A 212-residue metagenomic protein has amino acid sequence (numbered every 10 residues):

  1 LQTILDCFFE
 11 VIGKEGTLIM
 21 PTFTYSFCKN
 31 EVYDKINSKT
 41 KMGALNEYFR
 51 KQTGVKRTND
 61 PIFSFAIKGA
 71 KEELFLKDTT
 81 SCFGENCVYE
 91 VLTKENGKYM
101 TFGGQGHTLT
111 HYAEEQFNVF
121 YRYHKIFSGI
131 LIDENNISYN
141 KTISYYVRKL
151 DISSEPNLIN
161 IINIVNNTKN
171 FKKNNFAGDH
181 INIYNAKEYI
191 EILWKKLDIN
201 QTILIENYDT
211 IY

Functional and structural regions predicted by a protein language model:
L1-Y212: N-terminal and secondary-structure boundary signal
